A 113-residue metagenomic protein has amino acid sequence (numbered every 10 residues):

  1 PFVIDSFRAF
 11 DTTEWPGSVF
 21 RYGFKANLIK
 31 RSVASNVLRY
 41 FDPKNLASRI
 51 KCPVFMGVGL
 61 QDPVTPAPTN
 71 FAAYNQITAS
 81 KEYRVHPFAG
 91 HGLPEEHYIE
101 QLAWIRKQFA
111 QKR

Functional and structural regions predicted by a protein language model:
P1, V58-L60, H86-F88: Active-site-proximal beta-strand/loop segments in catalytic clefts of secreted hydrolases
P1-V33, V85, L93: Hydrolase active-site cap/lid region
K30-L46: Active-site nucleophile elbow and catalytic-triad environment of alpha/beta-hydrolase enzymes
R49-V58, D62: Short beta-strand/loop motif that positions the catalytic acidic residue of the alpha/beta-hydrolase fold
C52, P66-N75: Short alpha-helix in the alpha/beta-hydrolase fold that links the catalytic acid
L60-T65, H91-G92: Acidic catalytic loop of the alpha/beta-hydrolase fold
F71-R113: C-terminal catalytic histidine-bearing segment of alpha/beta-hydrolase fold enzymes
